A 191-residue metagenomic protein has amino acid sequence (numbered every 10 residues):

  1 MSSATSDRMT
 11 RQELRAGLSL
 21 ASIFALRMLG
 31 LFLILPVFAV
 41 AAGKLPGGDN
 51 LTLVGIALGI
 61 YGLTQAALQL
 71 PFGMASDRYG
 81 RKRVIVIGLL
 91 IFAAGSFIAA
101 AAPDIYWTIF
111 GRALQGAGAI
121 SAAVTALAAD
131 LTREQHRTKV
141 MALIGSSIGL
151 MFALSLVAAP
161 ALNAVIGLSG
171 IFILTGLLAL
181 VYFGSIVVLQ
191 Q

Functional and structural regions predicted by a protein language model:
E13-V40: Pair of pore-lining "gating" transmembrane helices in MFS-fold secondary transporters
A25, G95, Y106-A119: Hydrophobic core of transmembrane alpha-helices in multi-pass small-molecule transporters, especially MFS/SLC-type
P36-L51: Short amphipathic helix-loop junctions that connect adjacent transmembrane helices in Major Facilitator Superfamily/SLC
A39, M151-N163: Small-residue (Gly/Pro/Ala) motifs that create kinks and tight helix-helix packing interfaces
G62-L70, F152-A153: Residue-level signature of mid-helix packing/kink "hotspots" within the transmembrane helices of 12-pass Major
A67-P103: Conserved MFS/SLC helix-loop-helix module at the cytosolic interface between two early adjacent transmembrane helices
G111-I148: Cytoplasmic helix-loop-helix junction between adjacent transmembrane helices in 12-TM secondary transporters
L177-Q191: C-terminal membrane-cytosol helix-exit motif in multi-pass small-molecule transporters
